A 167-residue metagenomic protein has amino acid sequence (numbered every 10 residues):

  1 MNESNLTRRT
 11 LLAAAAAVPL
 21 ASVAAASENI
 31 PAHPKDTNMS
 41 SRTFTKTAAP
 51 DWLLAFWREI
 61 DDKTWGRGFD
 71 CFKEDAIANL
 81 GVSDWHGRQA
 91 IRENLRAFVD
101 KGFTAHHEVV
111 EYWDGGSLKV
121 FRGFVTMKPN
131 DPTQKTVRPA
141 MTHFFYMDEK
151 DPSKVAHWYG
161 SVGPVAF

Functional and structural regions predicted by a protein language model:
N2-V18: N-terminal secretory signal peptides and thylakoid transit peptides that target proteins across membranes
T10, A48, W52, A90: Charged catalytic carboxylate motif
A15-G66, D70-C71: Short, low-complexity N-terminal intrinsically disordered segments enriched in polar/charged residues
I30-T43, N79, R92-F167: A beta-strand edge to alpha-helix "cap/lid" segment located at domain peripheries
W85-E93: Short beta-edge strand/loop motif at the mouth of beta-sheet-based domains
